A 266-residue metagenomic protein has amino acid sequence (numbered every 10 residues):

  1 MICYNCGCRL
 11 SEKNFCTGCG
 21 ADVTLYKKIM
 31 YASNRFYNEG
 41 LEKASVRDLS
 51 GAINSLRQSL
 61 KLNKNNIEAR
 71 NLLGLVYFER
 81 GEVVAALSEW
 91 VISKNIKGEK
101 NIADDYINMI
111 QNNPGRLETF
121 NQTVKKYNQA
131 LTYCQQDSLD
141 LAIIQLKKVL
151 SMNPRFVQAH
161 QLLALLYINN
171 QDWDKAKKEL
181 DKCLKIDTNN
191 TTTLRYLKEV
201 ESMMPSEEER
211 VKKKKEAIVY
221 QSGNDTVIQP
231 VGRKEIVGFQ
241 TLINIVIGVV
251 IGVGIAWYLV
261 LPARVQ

Functional and structural regions predicted by a protein language model:
M1-Y31, R80-N108, P230-Q266: Long, contiguous interaction/recruitment modules in multidomain scaffold/adaptor proteins
I29-A44, N71, T119-C134, Q161: Alpha-helical tetratricopeptide repeat
A69, I102-A103, A159, T193: TPR alpha-solenoid repeat register
